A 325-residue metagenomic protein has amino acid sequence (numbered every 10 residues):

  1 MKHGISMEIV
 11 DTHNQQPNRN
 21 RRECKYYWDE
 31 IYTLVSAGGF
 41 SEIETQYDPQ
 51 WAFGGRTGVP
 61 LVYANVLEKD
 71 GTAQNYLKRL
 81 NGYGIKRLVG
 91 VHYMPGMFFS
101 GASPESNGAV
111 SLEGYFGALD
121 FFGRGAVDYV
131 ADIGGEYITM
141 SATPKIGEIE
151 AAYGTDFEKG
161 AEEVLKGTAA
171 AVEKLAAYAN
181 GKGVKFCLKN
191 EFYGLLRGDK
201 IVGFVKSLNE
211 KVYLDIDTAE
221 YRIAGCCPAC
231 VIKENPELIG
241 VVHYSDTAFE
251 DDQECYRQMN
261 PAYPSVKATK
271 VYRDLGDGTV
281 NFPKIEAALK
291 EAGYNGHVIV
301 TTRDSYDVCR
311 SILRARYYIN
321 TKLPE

Functional and structural regions predicted by a protein language model:
M1-E136, E162-E163, E173, N180 (+2 more regions): N-terminal pre-domain/capping segments
I5-I9, T45-P49, V89-M94, M140-A142 (+4 more regions): A cross-domain feature marking catalytic cores of carbohydrate-active enzymes and several ubiquitous metabolic/repair
D11-R19, K25, E42-I43, A169-T279: Acidic/histidine-rich catalytic cores of soluble enzymes
P95-F98, K145-G147, F192-L195, Y221-R222 (+2 more regions): Short, small-residue-enriched loops and turns at beta-alpha junctions that line or gate enzyme active sites
A126-D156, K182-E191, I299: Active-site groove signature of glycoside hydrolases
E148-A171: Active-site cleft segment of glycoside hydrolase catalytic domains centered on the general acid/base Glu
D277-E291: A short, acidic, amphipathic alpha-helical segment used as a generic capping/interface helix at domain edges
I299-R310: A short, acidic, flexible beta-alpha connecting loop/helix-capping segment that sits on the rim of active
